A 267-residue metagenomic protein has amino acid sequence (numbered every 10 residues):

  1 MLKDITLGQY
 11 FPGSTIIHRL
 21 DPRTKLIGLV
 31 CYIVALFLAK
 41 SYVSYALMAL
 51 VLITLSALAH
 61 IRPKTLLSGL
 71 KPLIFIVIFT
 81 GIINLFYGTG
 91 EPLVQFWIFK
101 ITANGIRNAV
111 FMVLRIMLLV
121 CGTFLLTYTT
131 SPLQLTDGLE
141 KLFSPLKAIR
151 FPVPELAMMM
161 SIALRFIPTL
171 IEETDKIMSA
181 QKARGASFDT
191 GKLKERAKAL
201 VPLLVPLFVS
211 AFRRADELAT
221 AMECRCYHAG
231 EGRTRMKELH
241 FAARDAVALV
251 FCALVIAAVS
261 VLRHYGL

Functional and structural regions predicted by a protein language model:
M1-S44, M48-A57, S144, A148-F151 (+3 more regions): Transmembrane alpha-helix interface motif
S14, F37, H60-T65, F96 (+4 more regions): Membrane-helix interfacial "entry" motifs
K25, K64-I74, D245-A248: Alpha-helical transmembrane segments and their helix-start/interface "positive-inside/aromatic belt" motifs in integral
S41, Y45, H60-K64, G88-F96 (+2 more regions): Transmembrane helix-loop junctions in multipass membrane proteins, especially transporters and channels
V51-I61, F75-F79: Alpha-helical transmembrane segments and their membrane-interface exit regions
L73-A186: Juxtamembrane/interface alpha-helical elements of multi-pass membrane proteins
